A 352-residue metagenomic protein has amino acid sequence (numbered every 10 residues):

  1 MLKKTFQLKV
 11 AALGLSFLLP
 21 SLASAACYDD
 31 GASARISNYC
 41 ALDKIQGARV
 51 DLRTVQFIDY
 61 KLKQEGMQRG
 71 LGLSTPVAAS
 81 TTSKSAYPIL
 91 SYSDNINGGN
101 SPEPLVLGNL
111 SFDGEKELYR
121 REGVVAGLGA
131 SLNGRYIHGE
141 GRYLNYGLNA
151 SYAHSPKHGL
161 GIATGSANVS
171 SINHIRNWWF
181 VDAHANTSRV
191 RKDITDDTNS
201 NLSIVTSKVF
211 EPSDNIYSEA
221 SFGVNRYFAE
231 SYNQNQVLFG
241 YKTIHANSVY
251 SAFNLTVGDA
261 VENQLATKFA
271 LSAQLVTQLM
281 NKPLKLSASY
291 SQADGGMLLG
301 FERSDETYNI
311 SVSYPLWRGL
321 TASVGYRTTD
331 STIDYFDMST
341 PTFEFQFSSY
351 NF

Functional and structural regions predicted by a protein language model:
A26-N168: Outer-membrane beta-barrel initiation region
K84-P88, Y146-L148, W179-A185, I204 (+8 more regions): Membrane-embedded beta-strand positions of outer-membrane beta-barrel proteins
P88-D94, Y136, A150-P156, A185-R191 (+8 more regions): Transmembrane beta-strands of outer-membrane beta-barrel pores
P88-L90, A126-Y136, A150-Y152, A167-N173 (+7 more regions): Residues on the lipid-exposed face of transmembrane beta-strands in outer-membrane beta-barrel proteins
E122-L128, G159-G165, D196-L202, S231-V237 (+3 more regions): Residues that define the transmembrane beta-barrel architecture of outer-membrane proteins
I137-N145, H174-A183, F210-A220, H245-F253 (+3 more regions): Repeated loop/turn-to-beta-strand initiation elements of outer-membrane beta-barrel proteins
N199-G296: Detector for outer-membrane/organellar transmembrane beta-barrel domains, recognizing the amphipathic beta-strand
T321, G325, F336-F352: Outer-membrane beta-barrel "beta-signal"
